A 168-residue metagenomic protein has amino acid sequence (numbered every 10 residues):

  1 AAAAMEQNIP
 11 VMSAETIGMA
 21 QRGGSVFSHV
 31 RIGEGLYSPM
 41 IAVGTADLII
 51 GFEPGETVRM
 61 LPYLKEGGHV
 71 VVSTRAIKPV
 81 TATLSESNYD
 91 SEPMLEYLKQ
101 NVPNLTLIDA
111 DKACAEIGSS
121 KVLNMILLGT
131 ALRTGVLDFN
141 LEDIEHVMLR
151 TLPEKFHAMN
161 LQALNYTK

Functional and structural regions predicted by a protein language model:
A1-K168: Active-site cofactor/cluster-binding pocket
